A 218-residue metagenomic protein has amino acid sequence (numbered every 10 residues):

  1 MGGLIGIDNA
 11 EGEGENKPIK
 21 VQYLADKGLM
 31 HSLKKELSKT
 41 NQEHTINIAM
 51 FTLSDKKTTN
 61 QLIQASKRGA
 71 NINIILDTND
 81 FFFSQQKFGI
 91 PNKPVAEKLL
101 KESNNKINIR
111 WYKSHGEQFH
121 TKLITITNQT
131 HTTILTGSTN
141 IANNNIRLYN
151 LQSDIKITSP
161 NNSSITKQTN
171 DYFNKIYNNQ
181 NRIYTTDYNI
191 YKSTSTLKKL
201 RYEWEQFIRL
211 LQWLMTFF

Functional and structural regions predicted by a protein language model:
M1-S32: Active-site cores of enzymes that catalyze phosphoryl transfer or operate on phosphate-rich substrates
K20, I48-A49: Short, contiguous strand/loop micro-motifs
L37: Acidic, glycine-rich loop-and-beta core segments that form the ion-binding/anion-interacting portion of active sites
T40-T45, T52-F218: PLD/PLD-like phosphodiesterase catalytic module centered on the HKD motif
